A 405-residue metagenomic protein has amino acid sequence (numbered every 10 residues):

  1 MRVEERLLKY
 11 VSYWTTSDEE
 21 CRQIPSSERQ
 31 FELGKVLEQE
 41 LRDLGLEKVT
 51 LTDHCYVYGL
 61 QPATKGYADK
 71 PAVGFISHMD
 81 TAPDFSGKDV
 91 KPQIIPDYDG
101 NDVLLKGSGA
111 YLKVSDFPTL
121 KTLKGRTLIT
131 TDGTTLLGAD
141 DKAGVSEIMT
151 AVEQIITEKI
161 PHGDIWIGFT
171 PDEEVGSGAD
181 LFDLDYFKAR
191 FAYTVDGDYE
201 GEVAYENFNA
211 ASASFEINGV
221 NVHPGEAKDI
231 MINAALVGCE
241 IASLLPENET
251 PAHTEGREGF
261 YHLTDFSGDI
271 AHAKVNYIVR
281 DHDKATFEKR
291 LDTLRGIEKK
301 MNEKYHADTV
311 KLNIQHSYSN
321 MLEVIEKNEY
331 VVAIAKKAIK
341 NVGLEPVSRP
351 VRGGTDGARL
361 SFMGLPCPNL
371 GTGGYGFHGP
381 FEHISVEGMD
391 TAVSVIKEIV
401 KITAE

Functional and structural regions predicted by a protein language model:
R2-E28, I129-T130, Y318, H378-G379: N-terminal capping segment at the start of a domain
Y10-V11, D269-A271, P346-I399: Zn-dependent metallopeptidase/amidohydrolase metal-coordination segment
E19-E20, K48, P161-D164, E247-H262 (+3 more regions): Flexible, glycine/charged-enriched surface loops at secondary-structure junctions
R22-K70, G74-I76, D80, K91: A non-catalytic alpha/beta surface segment that caps or lines the substrate-entry region of metallo-dependent hydrolase
Y67-P161, T391: Active-site metal-coordination/substrate-binding segment of hydrolases, especially metallo-dependent peptidases
R126-A139, P171-R295, K299, T309-V310 (+1 more regions): Midchain, well-structured core segments that form catalytic/ion-binding scaffolds
E153-V175, G256: Short helix-loop-beta-strand segments that form the rim/entrance of peptidase-like active sites
L236-H253, F260-H262, T309, S319-G371: Active-site-adjacent substrate-binding region of metalloamidase/peptidase-like peptide-processing proteins
